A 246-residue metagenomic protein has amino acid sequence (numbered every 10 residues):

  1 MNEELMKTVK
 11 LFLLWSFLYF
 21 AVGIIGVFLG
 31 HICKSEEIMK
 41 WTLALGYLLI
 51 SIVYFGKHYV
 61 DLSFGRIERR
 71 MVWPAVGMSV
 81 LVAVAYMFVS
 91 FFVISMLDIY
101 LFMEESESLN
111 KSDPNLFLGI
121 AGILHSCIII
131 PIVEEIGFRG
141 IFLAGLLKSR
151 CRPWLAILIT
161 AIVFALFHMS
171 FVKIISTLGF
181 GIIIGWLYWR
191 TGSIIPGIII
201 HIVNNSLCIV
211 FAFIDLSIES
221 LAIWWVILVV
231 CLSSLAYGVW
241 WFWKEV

Functional and structural regions predicted by a protein language model:
M1-V76, V80, V84, S206-V246: N-terminal, membrane-interfacial amphipathic/helix-forming hydrophobic leader that caps and precedes the first
T8-F12, A75, A156-I157, I174 (+1 more regions): Alpha-helical transmembrane segments and their helix-entry boundary regions
L14-F17, I129, I159-V163, I199 (+1 more regions): Hydrophobic residues within alpha-helical transmembrane segments of multi-pass solute transporters/permease subunits
E36-E37, M71-W73, G119, R150-L155 (+2 more regions): Membrane-helix interface segments
S63-I130, A144, K148, I218: Juxtamembrane helix-loop-helix connectors linking adjacent transmembrane helices in multi-pass membrane enzymes
I132-G137, I141-F142, S170, V203 (+1 more regions): Active-site His/Glu-centered metal-binding helix of metallohydrolases
V133-I159, W186-S193: Membrane-interface helix/loop boundary segments of multi-pass membrane proteins
K173-W225: Functionally important transmembrane alpha-helices
